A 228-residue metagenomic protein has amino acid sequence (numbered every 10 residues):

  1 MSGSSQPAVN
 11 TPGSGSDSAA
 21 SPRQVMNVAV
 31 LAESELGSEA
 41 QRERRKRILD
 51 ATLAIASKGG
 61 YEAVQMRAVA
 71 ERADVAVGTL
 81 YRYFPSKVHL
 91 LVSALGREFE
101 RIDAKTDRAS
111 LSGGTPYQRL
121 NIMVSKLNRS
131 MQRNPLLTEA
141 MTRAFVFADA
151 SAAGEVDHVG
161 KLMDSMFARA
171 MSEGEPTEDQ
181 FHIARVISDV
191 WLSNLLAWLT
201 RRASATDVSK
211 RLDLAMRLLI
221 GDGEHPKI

Functional and structural regions predicted by a protein language model:
M1-A32, S165-S172, T200-I228: C-terminal peripheral helix-coil segments that are non-catalytic and often amphipathic
M1-G59, A63-R72, H89: Basic, helix-initiating cap at the start of DNA-binding domains
R42-D50, S57, E62-A63, D74 (+7 more regions): An amphipathic alpha-helix adjacent to DNA-recognition modules
R47, Q118-I122, K126, A140 (+2 more regions): Amphipathic alpha-helical interaction segments
A63-Q65, K87, E173-E178: Short glycine/proline-centered loop/turn elements that form peptide/ligand docking sites
G78: Key DNA-contact positions within bacterial/archaeal DNA-binding proteins
D103, D149-D189, S209-G221: Amphipathic alpha-helical packing segments from all-alpha helical-bundle domains
I122, N128-A168, E173-E175, L196-T200: Short secondary-structure transition hinges
